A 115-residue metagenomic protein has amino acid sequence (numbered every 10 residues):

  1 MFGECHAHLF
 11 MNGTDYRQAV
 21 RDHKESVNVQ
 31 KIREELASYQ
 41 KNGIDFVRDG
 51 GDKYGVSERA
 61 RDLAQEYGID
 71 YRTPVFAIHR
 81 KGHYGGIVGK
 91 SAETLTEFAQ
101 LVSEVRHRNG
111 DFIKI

Functional and structural regions predicted by a protein language model:
F2-D62: Metal-associated gating/positioning segment near the N- to mid-region
M11, G110-F112: Active-site-adjacent substrate/metal-binding segments within catalytic domains of carbohydrate-active enzymes
E34, E97-Q100, R108: Residues forming well-ordered secondary-structure scaffolds
Y39, E104-V105, I113: Generic structural signal for hydrophobic
I44-S103: Active-site loop-helix segments enriched in His/Asp/Glu that coordinate and activate a nucleophilic water at divalent
R48, F112-K114: Conserved beta-strand positions in the central sheet of alpha/beta enzyme cores
V75, K114-I115: Core alpha/beta catalytic barrel or barrel-like domain that forms the active/cofactor pocket in diverse metabolic
